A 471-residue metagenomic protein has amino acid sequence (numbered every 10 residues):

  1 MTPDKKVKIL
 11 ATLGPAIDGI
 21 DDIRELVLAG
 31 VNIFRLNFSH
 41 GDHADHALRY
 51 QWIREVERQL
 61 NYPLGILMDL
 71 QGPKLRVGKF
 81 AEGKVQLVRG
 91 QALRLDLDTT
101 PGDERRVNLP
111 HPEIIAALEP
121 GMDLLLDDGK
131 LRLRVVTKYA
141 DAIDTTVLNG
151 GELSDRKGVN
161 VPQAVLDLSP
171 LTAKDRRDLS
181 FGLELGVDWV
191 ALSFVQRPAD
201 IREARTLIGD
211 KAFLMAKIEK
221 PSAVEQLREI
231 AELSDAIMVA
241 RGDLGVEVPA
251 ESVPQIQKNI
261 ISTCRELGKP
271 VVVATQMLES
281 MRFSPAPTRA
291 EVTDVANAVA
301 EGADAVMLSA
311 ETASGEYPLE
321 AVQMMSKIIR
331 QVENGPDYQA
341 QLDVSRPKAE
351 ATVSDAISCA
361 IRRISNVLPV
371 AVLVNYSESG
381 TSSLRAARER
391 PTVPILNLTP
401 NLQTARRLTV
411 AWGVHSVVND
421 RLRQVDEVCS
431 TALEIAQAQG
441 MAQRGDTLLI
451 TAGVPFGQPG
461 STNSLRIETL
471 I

Functional and structural regions predicted by a protein language model:
M1-I471: Non-catalytic helical/linker scaffolds that mediate oligomerization, partner binding, and domain coupling around large
